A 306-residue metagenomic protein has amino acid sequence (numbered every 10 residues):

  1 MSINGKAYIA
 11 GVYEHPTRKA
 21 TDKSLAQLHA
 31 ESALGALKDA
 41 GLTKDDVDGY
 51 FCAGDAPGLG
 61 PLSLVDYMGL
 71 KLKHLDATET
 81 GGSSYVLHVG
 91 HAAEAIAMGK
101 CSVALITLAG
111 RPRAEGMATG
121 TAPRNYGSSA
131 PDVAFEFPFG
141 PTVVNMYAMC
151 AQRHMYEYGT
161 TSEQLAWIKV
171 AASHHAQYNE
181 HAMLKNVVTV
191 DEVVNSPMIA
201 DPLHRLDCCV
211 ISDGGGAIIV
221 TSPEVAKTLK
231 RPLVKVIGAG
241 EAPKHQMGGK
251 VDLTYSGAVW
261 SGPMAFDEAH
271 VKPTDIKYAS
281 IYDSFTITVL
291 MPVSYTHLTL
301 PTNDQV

Functional and structural regions predicted by a protein language model:
M1-A26, V133, W167, M198-W260 (+1 more regions): Condensing-enzyme catalytic core mediating Claisen C-C bond formation in acyl metabolism
M1-S83, H91, C150, H154-T161 (+3 more regions): Conserved active-site "lid/cap" helical segment
S2-G5, T17, A53-M146, L184-V210 (+2 more regions): Conserved catalytic cysteine-centered active-site region of acyl-thioester-dependent Claisen-condensing enzymes
T21-D22, E115-G120, Q177-E180, P232 (+2 more regions): Short acidic, glycine/serine/threonine-rich loops at helix termini
K44-A53, L75-D76, A104-A109, E163-V170 (+3 more regions): Beta-strand segments within the central parallel beta-sheet cores of soluble alpha/beta enzyme folds
T80-G110, N145-Y178, I218-E224: Active-site-proximal alpha-helical scaffold in enzymes
Y255, V259, P263-I287, Y295: Extended C-terminal subregions enriched in glycine
T296-T302: Conserved small/polar residues in nucleotide/adenosyl-binding loops
